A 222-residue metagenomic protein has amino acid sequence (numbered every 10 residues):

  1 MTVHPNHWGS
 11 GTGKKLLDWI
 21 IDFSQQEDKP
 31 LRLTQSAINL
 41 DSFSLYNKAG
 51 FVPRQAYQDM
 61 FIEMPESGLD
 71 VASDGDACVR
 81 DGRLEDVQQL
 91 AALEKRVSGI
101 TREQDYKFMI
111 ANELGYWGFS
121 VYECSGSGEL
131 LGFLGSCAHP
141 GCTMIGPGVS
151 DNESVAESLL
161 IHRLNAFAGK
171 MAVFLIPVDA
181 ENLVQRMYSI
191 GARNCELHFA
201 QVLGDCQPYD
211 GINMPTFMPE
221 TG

Functional and structural regions predicted by a protein language model:
M1, G132-L134, G148, F199: Conserved GNAT-family N-acetyltransferase fold
M1, W8, A138-G146: A conserved beta-turn-beta hairpin within the catalytic core of GNAT-like acetyltransferases that forms part
V3, G9-S24, F43-K48, D151-N165 (+1 more regions): Conserved acetyl-CoA-binding loop-helix of GNAT-fold acetyltransferases
S24-I38, F167-V178, H198: Conserved GNAT acetyl-CoA-binding A-motif
Q25, K48-M144, S154: Amide-forming acyltransferase catalytic core, primarily the GNAT-like/NAT-type and related acyltransferase folds
R32-S36, V52-E66, N194-C206: Conserved catalytic-core motifs of GNAT/GCN5-like acyltransferases
C124, G148-S150, L175-D179: Structural motif
F199-G222: C-terminal functional modules
